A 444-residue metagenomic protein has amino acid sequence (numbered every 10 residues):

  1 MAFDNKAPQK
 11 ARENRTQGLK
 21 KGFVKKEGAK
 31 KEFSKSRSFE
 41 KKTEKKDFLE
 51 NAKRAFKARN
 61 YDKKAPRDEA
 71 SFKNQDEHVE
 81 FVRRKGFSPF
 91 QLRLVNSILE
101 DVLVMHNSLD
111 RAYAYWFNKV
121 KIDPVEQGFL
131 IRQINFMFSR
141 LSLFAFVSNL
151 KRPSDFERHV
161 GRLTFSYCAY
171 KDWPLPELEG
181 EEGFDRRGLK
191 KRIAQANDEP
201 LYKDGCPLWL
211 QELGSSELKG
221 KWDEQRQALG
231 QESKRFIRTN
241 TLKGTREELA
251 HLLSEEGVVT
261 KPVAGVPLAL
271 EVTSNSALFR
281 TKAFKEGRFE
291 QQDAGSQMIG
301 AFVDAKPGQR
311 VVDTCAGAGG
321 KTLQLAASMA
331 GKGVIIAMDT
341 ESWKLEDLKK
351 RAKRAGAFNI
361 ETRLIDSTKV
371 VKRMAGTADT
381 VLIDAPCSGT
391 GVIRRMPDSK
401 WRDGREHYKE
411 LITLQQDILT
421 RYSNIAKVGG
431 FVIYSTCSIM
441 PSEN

Functional and structural regions predicted by a protein language model:
M1-N444: S-adenosylmethionine
